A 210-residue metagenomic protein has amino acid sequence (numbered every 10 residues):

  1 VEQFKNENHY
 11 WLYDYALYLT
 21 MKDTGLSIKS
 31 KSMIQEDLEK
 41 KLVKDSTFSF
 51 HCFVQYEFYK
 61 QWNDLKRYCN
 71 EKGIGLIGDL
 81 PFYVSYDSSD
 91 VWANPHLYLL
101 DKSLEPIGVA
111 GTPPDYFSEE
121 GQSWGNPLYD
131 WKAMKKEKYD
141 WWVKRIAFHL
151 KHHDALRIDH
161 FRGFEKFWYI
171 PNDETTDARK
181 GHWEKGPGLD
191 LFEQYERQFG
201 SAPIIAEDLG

Functional and structural regions predicted by a protein language model:
V1-Y59, V84-G210: Alpha-amylase-like alpha-glycosidases and glucanotransferases acting on alpha-linked glucans and related
H51, Y56-V84: Conserved, well-ordered alpha-helix/loop/beta-strand core segments that scaffold catalytic motifs
